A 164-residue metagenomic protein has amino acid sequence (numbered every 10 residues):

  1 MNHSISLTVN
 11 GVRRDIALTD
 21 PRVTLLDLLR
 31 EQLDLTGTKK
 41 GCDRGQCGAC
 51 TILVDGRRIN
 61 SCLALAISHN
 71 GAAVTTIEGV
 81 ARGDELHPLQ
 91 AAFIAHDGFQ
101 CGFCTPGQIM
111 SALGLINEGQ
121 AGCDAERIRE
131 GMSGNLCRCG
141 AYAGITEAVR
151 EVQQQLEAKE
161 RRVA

Functional and structural regions predicted by a protein language model:
M1-A164: Signature of N-terminal electron-transfer/Fe-S-associated modules in redox systems
